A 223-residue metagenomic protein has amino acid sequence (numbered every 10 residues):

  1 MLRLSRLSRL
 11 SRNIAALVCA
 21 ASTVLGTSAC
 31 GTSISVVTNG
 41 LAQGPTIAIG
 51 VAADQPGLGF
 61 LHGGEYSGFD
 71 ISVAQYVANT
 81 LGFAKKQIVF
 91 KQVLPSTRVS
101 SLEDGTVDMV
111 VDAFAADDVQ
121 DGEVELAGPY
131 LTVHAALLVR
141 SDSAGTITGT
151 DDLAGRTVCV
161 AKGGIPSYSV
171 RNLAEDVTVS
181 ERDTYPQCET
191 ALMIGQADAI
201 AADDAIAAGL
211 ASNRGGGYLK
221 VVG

Functional and structural regions predicted by a protein language model:
L2-V18: Bacterial N-terminal signal peptides that target proteins for export
L25-A29: C-terminal motif of bacterial Sec signal peptides marking the signal peptidase cleavage site
G31-I34: Bacterial signal peptide processing site
V36-V110: Extracytoplasmic small-molecule ligand-binding "clamshell" domains of the periplasmic binding protein/Venus flytrap
T38, I47, D121-L131, K220-V222: A structural signal for short loop-to-beta-strand junctions that line the ligand-binding cleft of periplasmic/secreted
V51, Q55-P56, Y66-L81, A115 (+3 more regions): Bilobed "Venus flytrap"/periplasmic-binding protein-like clamshell domains and structurally analogous long
V89-D152: Acidic, polar ligand-binding/catalytic clefts
T97, A113-E123, S169-N172, I194 (+1 more regions): A ligand-binding cleft/hinge motif common to bilobed small-molecule-binding domains
